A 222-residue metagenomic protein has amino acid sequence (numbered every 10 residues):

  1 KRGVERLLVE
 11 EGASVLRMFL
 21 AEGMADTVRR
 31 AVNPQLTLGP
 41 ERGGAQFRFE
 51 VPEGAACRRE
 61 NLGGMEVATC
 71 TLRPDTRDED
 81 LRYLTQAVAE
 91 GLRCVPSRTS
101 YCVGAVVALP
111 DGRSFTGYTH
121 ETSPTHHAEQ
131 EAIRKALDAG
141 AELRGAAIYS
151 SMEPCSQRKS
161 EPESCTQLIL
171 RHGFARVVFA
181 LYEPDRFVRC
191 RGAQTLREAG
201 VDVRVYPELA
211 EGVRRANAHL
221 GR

Functional and structural regions predicted by a protein language model:
K1-T85, A89-C94, R98, A136: Enzymes that bind and transform nitrogen-containing heteroaromatic metabolites
V4-R6, C102, A147: Residues that mark the start of a beta-strand
E10, G104, S151: Short beta-strand segments
G12, V106, Y118: Anionic group-transfer/hydrolysis microenvironments
R17-E22, T27-R30, P34-G44, L109 (+1 more regions): Zn2+-dependent cytidine deaminase-like catalytic core
A68, C102-D111: Short beta-strand scaffold segments in enzyme catalytic cores
T99-V103, H126: Short, basic and Ser/Thr-rich N-terminal targeting/leader segments
H219-R222: Phosphate/diphosphate-binding glycine-rich loops and adjacent basic-rich segments that engage nucleotide
